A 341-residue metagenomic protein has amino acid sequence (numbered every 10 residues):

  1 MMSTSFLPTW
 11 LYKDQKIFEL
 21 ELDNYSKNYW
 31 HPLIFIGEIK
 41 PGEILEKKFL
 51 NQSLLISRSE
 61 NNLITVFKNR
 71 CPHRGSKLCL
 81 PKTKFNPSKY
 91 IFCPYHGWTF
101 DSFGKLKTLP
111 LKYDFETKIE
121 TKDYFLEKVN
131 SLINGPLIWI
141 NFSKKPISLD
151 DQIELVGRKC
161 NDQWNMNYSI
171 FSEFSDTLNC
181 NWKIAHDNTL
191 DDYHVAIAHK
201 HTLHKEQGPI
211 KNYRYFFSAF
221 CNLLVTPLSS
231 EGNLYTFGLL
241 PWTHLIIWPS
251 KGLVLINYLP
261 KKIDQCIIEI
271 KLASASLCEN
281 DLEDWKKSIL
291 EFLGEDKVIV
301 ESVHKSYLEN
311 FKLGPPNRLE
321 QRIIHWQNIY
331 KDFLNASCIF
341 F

Functional and structural regions predicted by a protein language model:
M1-I36, I119-Q163: Replace "small metal-dependent catalytic modules" with "small catalytic or cofactor-binding modules
M1-Q15, K82-Y95, F125-I133, H199-T226: N-terminal short leaders/motifs
T9, K13-D14, F35, L80 (+3 more regions): Generic structural "secondary-structure junction" signal
S26-W30, S76, H194: Generic structural signal for secondary-structure transition and capping sites
K27-E38, L109-F115, F237-W242: Short Pro/Gly-enriched beta-strand edge/turn motifs at strand-loop
E38-K144, D150-D151, R158: Rieske [2Fe-2S] iron-sulfur-binding domain
L63, N69, L132, L137-F341: C-terminal catalytic domain of Rieske-type non-heme iron oxygenases
